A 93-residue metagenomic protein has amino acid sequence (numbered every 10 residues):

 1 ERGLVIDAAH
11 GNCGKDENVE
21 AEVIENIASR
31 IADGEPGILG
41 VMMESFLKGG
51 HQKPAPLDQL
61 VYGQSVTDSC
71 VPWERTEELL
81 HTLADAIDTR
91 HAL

Functional and structural regions predicted by a protein language model:
E1-L93: Expand to "…catalyze enediolate/carbanion chemistry for C-C bond making/breaking, isomerization, decarboxylation
